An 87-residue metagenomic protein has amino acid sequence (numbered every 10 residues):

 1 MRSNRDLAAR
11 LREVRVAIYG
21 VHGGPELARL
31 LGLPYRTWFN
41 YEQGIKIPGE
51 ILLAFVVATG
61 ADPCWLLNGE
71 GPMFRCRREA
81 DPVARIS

Functional and structural regions predicted by a protein language model:
M1-G20, E26, C64: A short, Lys/Arg-rich alpha-helix, primarily the initiator
M1-S3, C64-S87: Short, charged recognition helix plus adjacent turn of helix-turn-helix-like nucleic-acid-binding domains
R12-E13, N40-Y41, I51: A generic structural signal for short
L30, A58: Residues within the alpha-helical elements of helix-turn-helix
L31-I47: Recognition helix of helix-turn-helix/homeodomain-like DNA-binding domains that insert into the DNA major groove
Y35, F39-N40, A61-G71: K/E-rich alpha-helical interaction surfaces of small helical-bundle regulatory domains
G44-V57, M73-R75: Short, basic-rich loop-to-helix N-cap that marks the start of a DNA-contacting helix
